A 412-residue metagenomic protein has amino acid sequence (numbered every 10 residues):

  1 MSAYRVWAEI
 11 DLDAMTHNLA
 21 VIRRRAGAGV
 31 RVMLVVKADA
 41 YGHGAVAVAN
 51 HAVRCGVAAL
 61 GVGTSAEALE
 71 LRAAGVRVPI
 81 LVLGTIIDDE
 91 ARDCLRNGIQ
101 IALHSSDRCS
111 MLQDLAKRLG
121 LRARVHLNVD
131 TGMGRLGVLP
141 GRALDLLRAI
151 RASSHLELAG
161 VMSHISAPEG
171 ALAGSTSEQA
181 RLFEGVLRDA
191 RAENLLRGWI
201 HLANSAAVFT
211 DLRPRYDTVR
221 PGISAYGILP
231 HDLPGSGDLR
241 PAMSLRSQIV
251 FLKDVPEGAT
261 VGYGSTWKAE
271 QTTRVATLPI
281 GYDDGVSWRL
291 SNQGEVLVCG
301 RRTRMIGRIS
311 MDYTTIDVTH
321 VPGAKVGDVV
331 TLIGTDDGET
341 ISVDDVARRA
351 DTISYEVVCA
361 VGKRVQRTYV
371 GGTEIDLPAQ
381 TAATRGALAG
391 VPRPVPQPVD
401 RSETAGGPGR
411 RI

Functional and structural regions predicted by a protein language model:
M1-T16, A20, R24, R31 (+6 more regions): Active-site anion/phosphate-binding pocket segments in diverse small-molecule metabolic enzymes
S2, V6-E9, A14-H17, V30-H201 (+1 more regions): Active-site-proximal beta-alpha core segment in soluble small-molecule metabolic enzymes
